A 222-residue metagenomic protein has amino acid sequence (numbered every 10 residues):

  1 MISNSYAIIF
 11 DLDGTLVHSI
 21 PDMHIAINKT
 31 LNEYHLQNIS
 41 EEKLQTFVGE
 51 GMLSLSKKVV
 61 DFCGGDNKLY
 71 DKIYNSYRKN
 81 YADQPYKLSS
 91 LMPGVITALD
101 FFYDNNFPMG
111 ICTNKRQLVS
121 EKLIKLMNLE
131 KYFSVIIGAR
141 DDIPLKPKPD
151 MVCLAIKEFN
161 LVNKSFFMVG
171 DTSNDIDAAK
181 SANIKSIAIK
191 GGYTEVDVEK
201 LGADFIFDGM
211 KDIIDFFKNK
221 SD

Functional and structural regions predicted by a protein language model:
M1-T46: Active-site neighborhood of HAD-like aspartate-dependent phosphohydrolases
M1-Y6, Q117, E121-D222: Asp-based, Mg2+/Mn2+-dependent phosphohydrolase catalytic module
N4, D83-I111, Q117-E121, P149 (+1 more regions): Short, acidic loop-to-helix structural element flanking the phosphoryl-transfer center in phosphate-processing enzymes
I9, L16, L91, M109-C112 (+2 more regions): Conserved SAM-binding loop
F47, G51, S90-G94, K115 (+3 more regions): Short beta->alpha linker loops
G49-D83, P93-I96, F101: A metal-dependent, Asp-based hydrolase signature
